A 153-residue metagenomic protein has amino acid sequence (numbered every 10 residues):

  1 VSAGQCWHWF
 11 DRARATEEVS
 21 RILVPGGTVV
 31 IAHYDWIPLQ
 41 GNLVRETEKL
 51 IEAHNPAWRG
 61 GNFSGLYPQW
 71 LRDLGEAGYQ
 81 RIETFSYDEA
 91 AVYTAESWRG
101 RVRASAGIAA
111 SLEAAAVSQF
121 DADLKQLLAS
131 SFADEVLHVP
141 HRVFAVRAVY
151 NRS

Functional and structural regions predicted by a protein language model:
S2: A conserved beta-strand element that flanks and buttresses the S-adenosyl-L-methionine
W9, I37, S153: Surface-exposed, flexible loop/turn segments at secondary-structure boundaries
W9-I22: A short, conserved alpha-helix within the catalytic core of class I
S20-A91: Conserved catalytic/acceptor-binding region of the Class I
G65-S153: Conserved Class I S-adenosyl-L-methionine
